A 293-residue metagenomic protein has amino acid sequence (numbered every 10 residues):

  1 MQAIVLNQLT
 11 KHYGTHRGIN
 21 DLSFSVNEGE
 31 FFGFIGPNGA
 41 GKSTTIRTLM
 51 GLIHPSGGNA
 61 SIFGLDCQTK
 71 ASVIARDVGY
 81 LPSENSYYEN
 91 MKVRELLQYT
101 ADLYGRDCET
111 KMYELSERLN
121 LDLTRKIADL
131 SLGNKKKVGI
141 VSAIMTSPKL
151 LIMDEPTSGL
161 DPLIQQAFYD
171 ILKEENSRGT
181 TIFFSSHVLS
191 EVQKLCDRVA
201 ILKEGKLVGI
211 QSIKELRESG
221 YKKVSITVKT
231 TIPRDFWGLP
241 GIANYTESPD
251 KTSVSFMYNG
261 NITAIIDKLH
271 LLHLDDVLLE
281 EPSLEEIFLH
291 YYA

Functional and structural regions predicted by a protein language model:
M1-I4, A293: Short, Lys/Arg-enriched, disordered terminal segments
A3-L6, K11-K203, G209: ABC transporter nucleotide-binding domains
F168-M257: ABC transporter nucleotide-binding domain
M257-A293: C-terminal coupling/interaction segments
